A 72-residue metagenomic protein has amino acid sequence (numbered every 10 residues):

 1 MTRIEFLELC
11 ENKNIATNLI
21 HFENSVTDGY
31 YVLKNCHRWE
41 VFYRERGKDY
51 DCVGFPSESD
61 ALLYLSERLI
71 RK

Functional and structural regions predicted by a protein language model:
M1-S25, P56: Negatively charged, low-complexity tracts enriched in Asp/Glu with abundant Ser/Thr
C10-N12, C36, L65, K72: Low-complexity, intrinsically disordered/propeptide-like segments
E23-Y50, R68: Short aromatic-glycine-(Arg/Gly/Cys) micro-motifs in beta-strand/loop hairpins
G54-K72: A short, charged, amphipathic alpha-helix used as a generic interaction element across diverse proteins
